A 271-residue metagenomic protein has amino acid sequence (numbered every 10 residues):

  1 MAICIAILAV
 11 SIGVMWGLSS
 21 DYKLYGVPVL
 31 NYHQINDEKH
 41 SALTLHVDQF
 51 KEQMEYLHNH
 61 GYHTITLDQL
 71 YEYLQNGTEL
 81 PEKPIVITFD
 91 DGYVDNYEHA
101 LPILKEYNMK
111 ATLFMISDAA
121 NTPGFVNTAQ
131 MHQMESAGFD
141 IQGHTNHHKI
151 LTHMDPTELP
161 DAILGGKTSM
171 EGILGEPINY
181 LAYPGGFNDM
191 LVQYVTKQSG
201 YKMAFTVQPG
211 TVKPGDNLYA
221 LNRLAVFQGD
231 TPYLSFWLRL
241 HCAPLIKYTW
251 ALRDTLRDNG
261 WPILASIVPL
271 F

Functional and structural regions predicted by a protein language model:
A2, S11-T88, V94-D95, H153-F271: C-terminal active-site subregion of NodB/CE4 polysaccharide deacetylases
L30-Y32, D140-H148: Histidine-centered catalytic micro-motifs
D48, L113-D118: N-terminal pro-sequences and low-complexity stem/linker regions of secreted or lumenal proteins
Y93-V94, H147: Short, glycine/acidic-enriched loop or turn micro-motifs at the edges of active sites
L101-N108, V126-Q142: Acidic (Asp/Glu)-rich catalytic clusters
F114, H144, A204-T206: Short beta-strand and adjacent tight-turn residues that come in two discontinuous sequence segments and form the edges
D118-N121, H147-K149, F187-N188: Short, catalytically relevant binding-site loops at active-site mouths
G124-M131, E158-I163: Charged helix-capping and loop-helix junction motifs
